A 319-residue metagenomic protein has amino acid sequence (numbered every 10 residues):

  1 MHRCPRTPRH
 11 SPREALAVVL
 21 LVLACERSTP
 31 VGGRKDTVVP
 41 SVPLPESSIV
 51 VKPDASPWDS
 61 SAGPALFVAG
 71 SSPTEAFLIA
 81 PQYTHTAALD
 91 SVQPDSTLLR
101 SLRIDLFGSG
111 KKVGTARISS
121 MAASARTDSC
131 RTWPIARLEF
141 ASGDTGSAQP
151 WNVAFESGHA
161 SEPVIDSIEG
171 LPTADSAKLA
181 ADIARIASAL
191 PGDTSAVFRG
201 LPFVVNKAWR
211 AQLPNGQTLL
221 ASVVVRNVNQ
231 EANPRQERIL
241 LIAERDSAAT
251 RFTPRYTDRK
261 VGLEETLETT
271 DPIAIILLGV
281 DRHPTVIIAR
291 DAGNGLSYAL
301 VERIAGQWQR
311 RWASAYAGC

Functional and structural regions predicted by a protein language model:
H2-A15: Bacterial N-terminal signal peptides that target proteins for export
A15-L16, A274: N-terminal hydrophobic alpha-helix used for membrane targeting or insertion
V22-A24: C-terminal motif of bacterial Sec signal peptides marking the signal peptidase cleavage site
S28-C319: Exposed acidic/polar residues on beta-strands and adjacent loops within beta-sheet cores, strongest in beta-propeller
